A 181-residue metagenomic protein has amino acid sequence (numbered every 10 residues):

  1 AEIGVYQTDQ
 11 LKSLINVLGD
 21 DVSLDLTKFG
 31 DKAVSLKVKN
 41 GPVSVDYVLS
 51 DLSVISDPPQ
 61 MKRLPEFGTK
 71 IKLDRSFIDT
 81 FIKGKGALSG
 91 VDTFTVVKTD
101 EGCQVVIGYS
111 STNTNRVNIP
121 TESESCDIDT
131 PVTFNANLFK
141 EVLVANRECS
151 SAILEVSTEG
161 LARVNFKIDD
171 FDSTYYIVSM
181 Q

Functional and structural regions predicted by a protein language model:
A1-Y47, F67-Q181: DNA polymerase processivity clamps
V48-D57, M61: Short, well-ordered, aromatic-rich surface patches in folded extracellular/luminal domains
M61-F67: Short hinge/gating elements
